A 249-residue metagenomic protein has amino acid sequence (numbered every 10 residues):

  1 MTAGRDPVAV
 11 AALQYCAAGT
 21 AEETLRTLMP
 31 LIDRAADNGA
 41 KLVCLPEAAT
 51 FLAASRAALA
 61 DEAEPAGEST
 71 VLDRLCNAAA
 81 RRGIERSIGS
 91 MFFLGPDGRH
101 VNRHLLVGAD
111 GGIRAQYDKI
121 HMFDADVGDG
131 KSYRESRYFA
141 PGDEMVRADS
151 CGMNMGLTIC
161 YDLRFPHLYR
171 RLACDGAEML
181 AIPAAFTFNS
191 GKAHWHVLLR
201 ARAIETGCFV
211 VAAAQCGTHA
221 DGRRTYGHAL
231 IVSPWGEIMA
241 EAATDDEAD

Functional and structural regions predicted by a protein language model:
M1-L42, A181: N-terminal active-site segment of His-dependent metallophosphoesterases
A3, G95-D175, F188-L198: Active-site catalytic loop in hydrolytic enzyme cores
L13-G19, R56-A63, M153-M155, M179-T187: Short, basic, glycine/proline-bearing loop/turn elements
Q14-C16, P46, D118, A214: Residue-level recognition of beta-strand->loop/alpha-helix junctions
Y15, E64, A109, K119 (+3 more regions): Active-site donor-binding loop signature of nucleotide-sugar glycosyltransferases
A21-E22, M29-D110, R114-Q116, A125 (+1 more regions): Cys-nucleophile CN-hydrolase/nitrilase-fold catalytic domain and related Cys-dependent amidase chemistry that acts on
A66-S87, N154, C160-D249: CN hydrolase (nitrilase-like) catalytic-core segments centered on the catalytic cysteine and neighboring Lys/Glu
I88-S90, R103-L106, V146-A148, A229-I231 (+1 more regions): Short beta-strand scaffold segments in enzyme catalytic cores
